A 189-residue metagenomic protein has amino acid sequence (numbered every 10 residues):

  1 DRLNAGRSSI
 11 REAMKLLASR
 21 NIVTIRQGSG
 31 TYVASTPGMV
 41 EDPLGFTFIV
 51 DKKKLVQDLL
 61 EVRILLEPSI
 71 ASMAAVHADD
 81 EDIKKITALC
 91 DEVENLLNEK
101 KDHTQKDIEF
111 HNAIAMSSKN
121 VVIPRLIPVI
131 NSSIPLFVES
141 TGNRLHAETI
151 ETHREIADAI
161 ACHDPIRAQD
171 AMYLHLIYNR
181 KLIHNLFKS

Functional and structural regions predicted by a protein language model:
D1-L65, S72: Short linear motifs at protein or domain termini
A18, H184-F187: C-terminal flanking helix
L59-E139, T149-E155, R167-Y178: Conserved amphipathic alpha-helical segments that form helical-bundle/coiled-coil interaction surfaces
R144-E148: Short helix-capping and inter-helix turn/linker motifs at the boundaries of alpha-helical repeat units
I160-I166: Short acidic-aromatic low-complexity motifs
A161, R180-K181: Helix-capping and short linker residues that terminate individual alpha-solenoid repeat units
